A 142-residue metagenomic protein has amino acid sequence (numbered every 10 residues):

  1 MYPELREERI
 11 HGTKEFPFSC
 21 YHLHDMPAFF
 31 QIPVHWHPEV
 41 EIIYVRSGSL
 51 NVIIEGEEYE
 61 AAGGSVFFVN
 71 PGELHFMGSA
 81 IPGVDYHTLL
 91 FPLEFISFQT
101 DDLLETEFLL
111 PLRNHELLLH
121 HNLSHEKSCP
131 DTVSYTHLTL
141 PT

Functional and structural regions predicted by a protein language model:
M1-V66, T106-E107, L117-H121: Generic protein-terminus/edge-of-domain signal
Y2-S19, L74-Y135: A hydrophobic/aromatic-rich effector-binding and dimerization subdomain of bacterial HTH-type transcriptional regulators
S49-L50, G72-L74: Short beta->alpha connector loops
E60, V66-V69, P82-Y86: A short glycine/small-residue-enriched secondary-structure motif
Y135-T142: Conserved small/polar residues in nucleotide/adenosyl-binding loops
